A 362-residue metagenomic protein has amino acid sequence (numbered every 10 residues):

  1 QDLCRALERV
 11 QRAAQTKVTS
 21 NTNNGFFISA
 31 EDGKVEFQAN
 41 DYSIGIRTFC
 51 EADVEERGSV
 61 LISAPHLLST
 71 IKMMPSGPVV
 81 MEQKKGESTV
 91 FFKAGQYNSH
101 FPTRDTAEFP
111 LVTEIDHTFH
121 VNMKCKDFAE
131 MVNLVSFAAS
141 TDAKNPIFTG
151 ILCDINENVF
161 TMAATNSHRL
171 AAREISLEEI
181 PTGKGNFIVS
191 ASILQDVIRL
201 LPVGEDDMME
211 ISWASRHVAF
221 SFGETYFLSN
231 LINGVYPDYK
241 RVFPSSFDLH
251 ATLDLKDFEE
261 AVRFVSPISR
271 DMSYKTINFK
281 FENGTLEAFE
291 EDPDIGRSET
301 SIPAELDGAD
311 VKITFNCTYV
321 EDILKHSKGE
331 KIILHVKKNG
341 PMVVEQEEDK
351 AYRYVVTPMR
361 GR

Functional and structural regions predicted by a protein language model:
Q1-R362: Structural preference for solvent-exposed beta-strand-turn elements and adjacent flexible terminal/loop segments within
